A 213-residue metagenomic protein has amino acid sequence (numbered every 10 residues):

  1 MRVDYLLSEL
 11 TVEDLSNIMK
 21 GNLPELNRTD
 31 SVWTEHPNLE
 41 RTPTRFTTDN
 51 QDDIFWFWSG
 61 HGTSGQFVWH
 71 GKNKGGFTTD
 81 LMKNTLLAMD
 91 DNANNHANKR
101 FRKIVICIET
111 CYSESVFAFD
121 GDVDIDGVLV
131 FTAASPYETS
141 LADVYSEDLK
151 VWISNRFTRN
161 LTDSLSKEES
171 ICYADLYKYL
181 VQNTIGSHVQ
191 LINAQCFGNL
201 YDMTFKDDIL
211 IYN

Functional and structural regions predicted by a protein language model:
M1-N213: Cysteine endopeptidase catalytic domains of the caspase/legumain-like
